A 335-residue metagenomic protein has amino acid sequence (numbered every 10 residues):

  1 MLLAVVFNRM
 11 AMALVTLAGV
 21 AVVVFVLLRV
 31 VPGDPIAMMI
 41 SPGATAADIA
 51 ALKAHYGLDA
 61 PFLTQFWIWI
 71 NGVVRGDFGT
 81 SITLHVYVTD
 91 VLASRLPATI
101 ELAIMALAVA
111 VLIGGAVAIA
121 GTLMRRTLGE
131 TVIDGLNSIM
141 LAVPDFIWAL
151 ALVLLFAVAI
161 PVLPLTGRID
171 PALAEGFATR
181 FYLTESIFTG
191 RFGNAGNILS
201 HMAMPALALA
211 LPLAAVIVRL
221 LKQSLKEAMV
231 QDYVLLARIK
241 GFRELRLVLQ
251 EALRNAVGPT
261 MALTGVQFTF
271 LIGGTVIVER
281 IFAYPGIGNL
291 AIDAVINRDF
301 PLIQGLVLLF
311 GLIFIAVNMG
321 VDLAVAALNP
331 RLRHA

Functional and structural regions predicted by a protein language model:
L2-A4, L14-L17, L96-P97, E101-G129 (+2 more regions): Alpha-helical transmembrane segments of integral membrane proteins, especially multi-pass inner/plasma-membrane
M10, L52, F62-F78, V88 (+8 more regions): Hydrophobic alpha-helical segments of integral membrane proteins, encompassing both true transmembrane helices
T16-T64, F156-N194: Hydrophobic alpha-helical transmembrane segments of membrane transport/permease proteins and related membrane-embedded
V31, M140-V143, I272: Transmembrane helix irregularities
D59-G115: An internal, D/E-rich "acidic patch" concept
E130-F156: Pore- or pathway-lining transmembrane helices of multi-pass membrane proteins that form conduits for solutes/ions
